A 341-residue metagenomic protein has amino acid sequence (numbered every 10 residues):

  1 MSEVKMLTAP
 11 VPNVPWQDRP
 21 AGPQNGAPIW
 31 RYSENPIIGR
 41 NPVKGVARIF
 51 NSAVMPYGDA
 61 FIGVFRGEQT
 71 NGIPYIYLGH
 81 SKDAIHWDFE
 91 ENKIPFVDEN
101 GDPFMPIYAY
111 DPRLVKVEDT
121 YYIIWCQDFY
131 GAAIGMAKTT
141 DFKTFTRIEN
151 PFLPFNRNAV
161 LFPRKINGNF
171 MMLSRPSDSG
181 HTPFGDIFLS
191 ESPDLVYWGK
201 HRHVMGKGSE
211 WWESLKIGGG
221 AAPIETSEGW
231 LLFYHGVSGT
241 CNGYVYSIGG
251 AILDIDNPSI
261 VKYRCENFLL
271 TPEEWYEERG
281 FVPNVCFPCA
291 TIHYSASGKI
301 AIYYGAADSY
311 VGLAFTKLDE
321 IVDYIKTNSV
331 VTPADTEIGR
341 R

Functional and structural regions predicted by a protein language model:
M1-I107, V115-L215, I224-N284, S295-K299 (+1 more regions): Beta-rich carbohydrate-recognition and catalytic domains
A221: Catalytic core of Fe(II)/2-oxoglutarate
C289, H293: C-terminal substrate/ligand-recognition segments
